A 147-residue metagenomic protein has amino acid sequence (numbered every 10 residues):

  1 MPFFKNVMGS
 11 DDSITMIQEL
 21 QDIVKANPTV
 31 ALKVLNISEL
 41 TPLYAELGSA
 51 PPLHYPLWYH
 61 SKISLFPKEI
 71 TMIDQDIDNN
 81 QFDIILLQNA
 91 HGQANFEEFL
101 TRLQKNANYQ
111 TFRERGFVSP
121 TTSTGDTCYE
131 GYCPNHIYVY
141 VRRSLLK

Functional and structural regions predicted by a protein language model:
M1-L146: Extracytoplasmic
